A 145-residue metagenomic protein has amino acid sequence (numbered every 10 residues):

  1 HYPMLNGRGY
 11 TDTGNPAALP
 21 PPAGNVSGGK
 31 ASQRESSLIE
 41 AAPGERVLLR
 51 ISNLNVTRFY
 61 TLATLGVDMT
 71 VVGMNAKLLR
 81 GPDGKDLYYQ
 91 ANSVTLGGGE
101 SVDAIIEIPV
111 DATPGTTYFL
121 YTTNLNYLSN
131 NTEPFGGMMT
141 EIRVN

Functional and structural regions predicted by a protein language model:
H1-N145: Copper-binding active sites and cupredoxin-like electron-transfer domains, recognizing His/Cys-rich ligand loops
